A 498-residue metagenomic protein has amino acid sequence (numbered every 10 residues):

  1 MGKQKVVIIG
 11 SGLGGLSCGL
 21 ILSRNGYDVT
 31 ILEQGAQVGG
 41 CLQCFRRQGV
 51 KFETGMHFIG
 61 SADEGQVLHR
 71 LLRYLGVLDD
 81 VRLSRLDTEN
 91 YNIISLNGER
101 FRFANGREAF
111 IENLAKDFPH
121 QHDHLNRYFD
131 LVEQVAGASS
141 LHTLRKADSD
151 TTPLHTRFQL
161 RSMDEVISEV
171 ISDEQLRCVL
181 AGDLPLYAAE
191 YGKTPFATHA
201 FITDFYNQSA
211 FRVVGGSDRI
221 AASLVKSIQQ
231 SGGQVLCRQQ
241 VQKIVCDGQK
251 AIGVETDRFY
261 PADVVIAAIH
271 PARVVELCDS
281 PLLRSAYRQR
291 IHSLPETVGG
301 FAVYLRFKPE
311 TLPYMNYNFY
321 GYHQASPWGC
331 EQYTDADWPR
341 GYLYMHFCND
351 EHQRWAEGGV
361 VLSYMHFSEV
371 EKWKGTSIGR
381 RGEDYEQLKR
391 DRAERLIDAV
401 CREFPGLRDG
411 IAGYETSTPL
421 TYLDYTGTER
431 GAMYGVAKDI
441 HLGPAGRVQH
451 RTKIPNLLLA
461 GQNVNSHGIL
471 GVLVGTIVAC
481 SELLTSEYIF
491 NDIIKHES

Functional and structural regions predicted by a protein language model:
G2-D130, V436: N-terminal glycine-rich phosphate/pyrophosphate-binding loop and immediately adjacent elements
D63, L154-M163, F205-K226, E386-R392: Short beta-strand to alpha-helix junction loop
N97-T194: Rossmann-like flavin
Q175-Y187, Y191, R402-S466: A glycine-rich dinucleotide-binding beta-alpha-beta segment and adjacent secondary-structure elements that constitute
A200-A251: Helical element adjacent to the flavin cofactor pocket in flavoenzyme catalytic cores
Q242-R354: Mid-domain catalytic core of redox enzymes that form a hydrophobic substrate pocket/lid adjacent to a catalytic redox
E310-S417: C-terminal segments that line or cap access tunnels to active or ligand-binding sites in enzymes and enzyme-associated
Q462-L484: A conserved FAD-binding loop/helix module that cradles the flavin
